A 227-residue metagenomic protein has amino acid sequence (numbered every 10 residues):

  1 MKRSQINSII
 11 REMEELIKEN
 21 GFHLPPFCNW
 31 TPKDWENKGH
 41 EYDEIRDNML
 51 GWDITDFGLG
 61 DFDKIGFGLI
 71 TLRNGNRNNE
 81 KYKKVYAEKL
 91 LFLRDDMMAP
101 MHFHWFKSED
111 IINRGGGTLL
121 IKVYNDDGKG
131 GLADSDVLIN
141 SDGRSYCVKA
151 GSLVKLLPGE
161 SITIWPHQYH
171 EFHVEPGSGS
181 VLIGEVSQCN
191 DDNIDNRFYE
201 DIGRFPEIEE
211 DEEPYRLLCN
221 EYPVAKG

Functional and structural regions predicted by a protein language model:
M1-Y86, P214-E221: A short, N-terminal "cap"/entry segment at the start of jelly-roll beta-barrel domains of the cupin/DSBH fold
K2, G128-Y146, H173-G227: Double-stranded beta-helix
N78-A87, M98-D110, R114-G115: A short beta-loop-beta micro-motif enriched in histidine and acidic residues
K89-L91, E109-N113, L153-V154, I162: His/acidic/aromatic-lined binding-pocket segments of jelly-roll/cupin-type domains and related regulatory beta-sandwich
R94, A150-G177, I183-Q188: Conserved metal-binding segment of the jelly-roll/cupin
R94-D95, K107-E109, N113-K129, A133: Glycine- and acidic-residue-biased ligand/ion/polar-headgroup-sensing regions
M101, K122, F172-H173, I194: Short helix/loop capping segments that flank catalytic or ligand/cofactor-binding pockets
